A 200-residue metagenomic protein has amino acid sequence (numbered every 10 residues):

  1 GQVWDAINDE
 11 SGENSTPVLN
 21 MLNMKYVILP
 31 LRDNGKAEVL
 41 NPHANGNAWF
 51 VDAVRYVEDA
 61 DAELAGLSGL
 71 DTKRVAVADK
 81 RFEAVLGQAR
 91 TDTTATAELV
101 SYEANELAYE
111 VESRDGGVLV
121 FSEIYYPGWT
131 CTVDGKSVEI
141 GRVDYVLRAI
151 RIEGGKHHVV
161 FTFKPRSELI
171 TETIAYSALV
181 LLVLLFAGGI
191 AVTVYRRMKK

Functional and structural regions predicted by a protein language model:
G1-D92, E110, R114, K136: Extracytoplasmic
E13, K25, S68-K200: Active-site-proximal, structured, solvent-exposed surfaces of multi-pass membrane proteins that position macromolecular
